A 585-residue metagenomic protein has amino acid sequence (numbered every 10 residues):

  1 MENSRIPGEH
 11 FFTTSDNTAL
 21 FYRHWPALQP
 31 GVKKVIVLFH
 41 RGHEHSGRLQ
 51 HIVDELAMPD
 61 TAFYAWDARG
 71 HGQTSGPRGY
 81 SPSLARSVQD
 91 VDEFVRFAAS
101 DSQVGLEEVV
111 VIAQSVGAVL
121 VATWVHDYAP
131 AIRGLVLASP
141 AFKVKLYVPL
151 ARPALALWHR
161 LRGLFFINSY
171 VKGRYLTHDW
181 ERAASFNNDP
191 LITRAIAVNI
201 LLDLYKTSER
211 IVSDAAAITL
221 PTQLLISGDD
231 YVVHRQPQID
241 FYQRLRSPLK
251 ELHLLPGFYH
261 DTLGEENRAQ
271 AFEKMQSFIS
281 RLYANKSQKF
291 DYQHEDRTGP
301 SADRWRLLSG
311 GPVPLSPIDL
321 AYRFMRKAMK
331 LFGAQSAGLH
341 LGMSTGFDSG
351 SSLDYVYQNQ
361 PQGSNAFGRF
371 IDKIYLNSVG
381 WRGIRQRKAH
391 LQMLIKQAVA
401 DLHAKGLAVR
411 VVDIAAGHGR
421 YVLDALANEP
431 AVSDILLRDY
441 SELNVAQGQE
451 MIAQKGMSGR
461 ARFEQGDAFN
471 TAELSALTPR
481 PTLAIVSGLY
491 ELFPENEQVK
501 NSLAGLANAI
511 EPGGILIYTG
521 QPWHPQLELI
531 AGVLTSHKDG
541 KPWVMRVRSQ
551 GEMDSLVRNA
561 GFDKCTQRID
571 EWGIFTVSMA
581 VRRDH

Functional and structural regions predicted by a protein language model:
H43-S46, G72-G105: Catalytic nucleophile-loop/oxyanion-hole region of alpha/beta-hydrolase and closely related hydrolase-like folds
V53-G76: Conserved alpha/beta-hydrolase
I218, L224-I226: Short beta-strand/loop motif that positions the catalytic acidic residue of the alpha/beta-hydrolase fold
L220, H234-Q243: Short alpha-helix in the alpha/beta-hydrolase fold that links the catalytic acid
H253-R304: Catalytic active-site module of serine/aspartate enzymes centered on a nucleophile-bearing elbow/loop
H418-A431: Conserved SAM-binding loop of SAM-dependent methyltransferases across substrates and taxa, primarily the Class I
K500-P512: A short glycine-rich, Lys/Arg-flanked "PGG" loop and its adjoining helix->strand segment in the class I
G513-G520: Conserved beta-strand signature within the Rossmann-like core of class I S-adenosyl-L-methionine
